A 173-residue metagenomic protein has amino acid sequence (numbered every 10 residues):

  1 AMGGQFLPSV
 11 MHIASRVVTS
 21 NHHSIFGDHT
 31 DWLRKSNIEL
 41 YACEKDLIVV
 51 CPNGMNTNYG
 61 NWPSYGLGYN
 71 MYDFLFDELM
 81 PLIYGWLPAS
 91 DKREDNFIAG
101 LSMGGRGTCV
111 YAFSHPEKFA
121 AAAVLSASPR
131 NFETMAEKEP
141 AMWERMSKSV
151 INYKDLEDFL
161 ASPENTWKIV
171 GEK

Functional and structural regions predicted by a protein language model:
A1-K173: Non-catalytic cap/lid and distal C-terminal segments of serine-dependent acyl enzymes
